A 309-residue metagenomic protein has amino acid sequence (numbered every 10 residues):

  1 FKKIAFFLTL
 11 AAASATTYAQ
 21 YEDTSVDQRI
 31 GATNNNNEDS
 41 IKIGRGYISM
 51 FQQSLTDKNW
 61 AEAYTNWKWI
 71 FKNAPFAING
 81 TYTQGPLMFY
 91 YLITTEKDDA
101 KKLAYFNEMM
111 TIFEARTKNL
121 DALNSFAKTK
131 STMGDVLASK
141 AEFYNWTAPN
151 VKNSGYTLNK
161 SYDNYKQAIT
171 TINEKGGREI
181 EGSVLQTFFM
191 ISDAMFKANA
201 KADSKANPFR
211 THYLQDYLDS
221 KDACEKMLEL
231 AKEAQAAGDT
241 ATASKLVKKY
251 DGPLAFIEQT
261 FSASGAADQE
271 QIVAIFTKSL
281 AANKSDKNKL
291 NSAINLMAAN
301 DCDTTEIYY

Functional and structural regions predicted by a protein language model:
F1-V26, P86: Bacterial Sec-dependent N-terminal signal peptides
Q20-Y309: Preference for long, solvent-exposed alpha-helical segments and helix-linker "stalks"
